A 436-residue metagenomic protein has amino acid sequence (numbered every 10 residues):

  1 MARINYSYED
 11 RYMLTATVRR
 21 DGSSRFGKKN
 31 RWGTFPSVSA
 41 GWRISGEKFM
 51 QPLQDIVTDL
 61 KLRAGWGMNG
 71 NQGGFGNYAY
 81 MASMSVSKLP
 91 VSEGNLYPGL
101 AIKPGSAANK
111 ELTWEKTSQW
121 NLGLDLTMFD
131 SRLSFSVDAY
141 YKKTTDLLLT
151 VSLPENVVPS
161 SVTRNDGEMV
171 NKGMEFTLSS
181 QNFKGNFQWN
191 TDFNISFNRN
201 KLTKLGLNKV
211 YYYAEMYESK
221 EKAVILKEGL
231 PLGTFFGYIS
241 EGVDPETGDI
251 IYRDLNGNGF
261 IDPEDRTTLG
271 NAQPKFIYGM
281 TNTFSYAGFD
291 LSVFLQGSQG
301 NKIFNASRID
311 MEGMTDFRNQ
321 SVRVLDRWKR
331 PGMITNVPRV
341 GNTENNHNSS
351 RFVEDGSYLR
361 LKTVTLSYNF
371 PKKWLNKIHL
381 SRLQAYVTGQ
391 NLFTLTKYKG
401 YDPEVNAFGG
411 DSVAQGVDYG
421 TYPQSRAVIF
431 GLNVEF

Functional and structural regions predicted by a protein language model:
M1, L89-S134, V162-K184, G229-P231 (+2 more regions): Outer-membrane beta-barrel signature, preferentially recognizing the C-terminal barrel domain of Gram-negative
M1-F26, R31-G46, T117-W120, M128-F135 (+6 more regions): Surface-exposed extracellular loop regions of Gram-negative outer-membrane beta-barrel proteins
R11, S45-L60, G73, F129-R132 (+3 more regions): Short loop/turn motifs that connect adjacent beta-strands in outer-membrane beta-barrel proteins
S23, P245, S298-Q384, T388-Q390 (+1 more regions): Extracytoplasmic gating/loop element in the C-terminal half of outer-membrane beta-barrel translocons and assembly
G27-N30, P52, M68-S83, L147-V151 (+4 more regions): Outer-membrane beta-barrel and related beta-rich outer-membrane complex signature in Gram-negative bacteria
Q51-E115, R132-M169: Solvent-exposed loop/turn elements at secondary-structure boundaries
A79, S83, D166-N171, E215-T247 (+5 more regions): C-terminal beta-signal and terminal closure region of outer-membrane beta-barrel proteins
R164, F183-A272, Q390, K397-G400: Conserved small-residue
